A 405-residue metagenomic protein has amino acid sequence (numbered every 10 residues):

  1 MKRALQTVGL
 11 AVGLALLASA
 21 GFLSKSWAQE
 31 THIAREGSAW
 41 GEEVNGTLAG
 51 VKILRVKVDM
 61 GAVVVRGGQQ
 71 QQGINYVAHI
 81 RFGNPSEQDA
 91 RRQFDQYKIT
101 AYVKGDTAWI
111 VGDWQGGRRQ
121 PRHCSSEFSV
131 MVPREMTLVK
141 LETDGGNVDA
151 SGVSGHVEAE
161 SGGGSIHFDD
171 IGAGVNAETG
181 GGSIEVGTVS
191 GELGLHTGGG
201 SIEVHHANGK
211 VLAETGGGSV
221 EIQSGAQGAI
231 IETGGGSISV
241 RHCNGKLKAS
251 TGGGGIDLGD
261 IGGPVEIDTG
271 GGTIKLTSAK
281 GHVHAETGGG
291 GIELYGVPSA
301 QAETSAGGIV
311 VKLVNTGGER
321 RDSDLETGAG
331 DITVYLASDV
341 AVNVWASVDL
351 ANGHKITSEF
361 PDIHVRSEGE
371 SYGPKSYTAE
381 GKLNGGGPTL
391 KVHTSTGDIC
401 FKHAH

Functional and structural regions predicted by a protein language model:
M1-H405: Intrinsically disordered, low-complexity terminal regions
